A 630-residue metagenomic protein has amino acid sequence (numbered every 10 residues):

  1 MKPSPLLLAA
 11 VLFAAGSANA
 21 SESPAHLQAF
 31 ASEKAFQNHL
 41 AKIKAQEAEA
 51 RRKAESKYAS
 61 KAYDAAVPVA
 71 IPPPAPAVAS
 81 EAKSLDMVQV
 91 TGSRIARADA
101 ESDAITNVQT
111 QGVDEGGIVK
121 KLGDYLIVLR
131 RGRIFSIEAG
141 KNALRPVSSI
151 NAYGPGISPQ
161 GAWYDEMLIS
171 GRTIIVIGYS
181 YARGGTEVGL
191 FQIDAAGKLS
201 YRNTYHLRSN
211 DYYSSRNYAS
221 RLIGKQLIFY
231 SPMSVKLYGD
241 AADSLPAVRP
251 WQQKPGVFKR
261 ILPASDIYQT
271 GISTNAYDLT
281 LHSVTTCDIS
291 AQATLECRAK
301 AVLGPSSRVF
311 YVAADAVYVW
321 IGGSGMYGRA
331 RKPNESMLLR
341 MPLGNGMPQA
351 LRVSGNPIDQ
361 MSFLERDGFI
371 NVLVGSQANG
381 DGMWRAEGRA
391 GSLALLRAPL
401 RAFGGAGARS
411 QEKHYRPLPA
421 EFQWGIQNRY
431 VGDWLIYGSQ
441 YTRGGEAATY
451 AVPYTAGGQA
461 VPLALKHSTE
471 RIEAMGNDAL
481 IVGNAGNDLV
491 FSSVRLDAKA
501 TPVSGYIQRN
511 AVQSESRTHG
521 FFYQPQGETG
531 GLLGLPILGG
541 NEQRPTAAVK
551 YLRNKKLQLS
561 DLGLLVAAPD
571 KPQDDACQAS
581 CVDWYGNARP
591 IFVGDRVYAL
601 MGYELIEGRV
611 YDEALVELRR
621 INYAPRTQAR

Functional and structural regions predicted by a protein language model:
K2-N19: Gram-negative bacterial Sec-dependent N-terminal signal peptides
N19-R630: Beta-sheet-rich non-transmembrane sensory/scaffold domains
